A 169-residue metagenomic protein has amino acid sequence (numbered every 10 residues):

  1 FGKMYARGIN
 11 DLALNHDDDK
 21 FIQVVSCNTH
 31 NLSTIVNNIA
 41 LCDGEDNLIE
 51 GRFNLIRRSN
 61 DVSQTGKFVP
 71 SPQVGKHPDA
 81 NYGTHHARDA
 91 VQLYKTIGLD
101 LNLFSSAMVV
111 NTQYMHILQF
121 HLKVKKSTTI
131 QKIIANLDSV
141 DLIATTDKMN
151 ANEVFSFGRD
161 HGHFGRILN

Functional and structural regions predicted by a protein language model:
F1-S63: N-terminal Rossmann-like NAD(P) cofactor-binding subdomain of oxidoreductases, focused on the glycine-rich
N47-E50, N54-N169: C-terminal substrate-binding/catalytic lobe of Rossmann-fold NAD(P)-dependent oxidoreductases
